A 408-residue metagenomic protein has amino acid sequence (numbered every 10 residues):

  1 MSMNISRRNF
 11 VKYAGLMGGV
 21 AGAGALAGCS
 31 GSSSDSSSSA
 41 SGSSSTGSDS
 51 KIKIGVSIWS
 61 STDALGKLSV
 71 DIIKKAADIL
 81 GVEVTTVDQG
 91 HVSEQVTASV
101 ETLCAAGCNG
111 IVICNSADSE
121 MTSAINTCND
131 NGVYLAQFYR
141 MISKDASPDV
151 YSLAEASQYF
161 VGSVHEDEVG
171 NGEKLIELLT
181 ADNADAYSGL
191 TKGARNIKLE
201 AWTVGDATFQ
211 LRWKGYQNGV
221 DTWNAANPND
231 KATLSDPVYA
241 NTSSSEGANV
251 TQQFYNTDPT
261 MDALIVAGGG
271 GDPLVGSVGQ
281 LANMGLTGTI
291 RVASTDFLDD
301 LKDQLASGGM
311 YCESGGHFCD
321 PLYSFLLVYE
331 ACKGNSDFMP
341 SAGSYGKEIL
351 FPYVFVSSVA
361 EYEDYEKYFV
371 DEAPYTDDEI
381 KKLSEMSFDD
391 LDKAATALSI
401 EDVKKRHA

Functional and structural regions predicted by a protein language model:
N9-C29: N-terminal export signals
L26-S43: Bacterial lipoprotein signal-peptidase II cleavage site
S50, R195, E200-V204, F325-A408: Hinge/cleft segment of the Venus flytrap/periplasmic-binding protein
I52-I72, A76, T85-A98, C114-D118 (+2 more regions): Extracytoplasmic "Venus flytrap"
V96, A156, V161-R195, G247-A248 (+2 more regions): Hydrophobic alpha-helical segments within soluble ligand-binding/sensing domains
I113-D130, Y216, D236-D303: Hydrophobic alpha-helical
I125-G170, G189, L301: Flexible loop/hinge segments that line or gate small-molecule binding clefts
L286-S357: Flexible loop/turn connectors
